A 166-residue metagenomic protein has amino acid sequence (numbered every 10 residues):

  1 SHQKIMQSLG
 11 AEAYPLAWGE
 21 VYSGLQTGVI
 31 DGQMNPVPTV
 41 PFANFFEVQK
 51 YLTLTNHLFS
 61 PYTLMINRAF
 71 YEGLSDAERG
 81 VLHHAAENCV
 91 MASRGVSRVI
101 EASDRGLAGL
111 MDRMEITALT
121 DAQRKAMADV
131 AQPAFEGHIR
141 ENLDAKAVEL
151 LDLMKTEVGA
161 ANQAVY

Functional and structural regions predicted by a protein language model:
S1-Y166: N-terminal secretory/targeting leader peptides
